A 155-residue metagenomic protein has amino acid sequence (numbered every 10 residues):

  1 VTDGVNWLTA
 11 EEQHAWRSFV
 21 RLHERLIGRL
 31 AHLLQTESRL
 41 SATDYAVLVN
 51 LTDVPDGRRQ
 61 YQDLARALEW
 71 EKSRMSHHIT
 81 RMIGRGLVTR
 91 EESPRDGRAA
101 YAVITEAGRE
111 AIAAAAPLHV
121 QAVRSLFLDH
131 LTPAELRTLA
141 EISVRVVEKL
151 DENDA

Functional and structural regions predicted by a protein language model:
V1-A10, P133-A155: C-terminal regulatory/oligomerization modules of transcriptional regulators
V1-S38, R85-L87: N-terminal leader segment of winged-helix/HTH proteins
T2-G4, T80-T138: Charged, amphipathic alpha-helical coiled-coil/dimerization segments
H14, S18, R29, A46-N50 (+2 more regions): Pre-recognition alpha-helix immediately N-terminal to the DNA-recognition helix within helix-turn-helix or winged-helix
V20, V49-D56, A116, V144: Short, locally clustered residues in the helix-turn-helix/winged-helix DNA-binding domain
G28-S73: N-terminal helix-turn-helix DNA-binding core of bacterial DNA-binding proteins
Y61, I79-T80: Short, hydrophobic-biased segments on the C-terminal half of alpha helices that form "recognition helices"
